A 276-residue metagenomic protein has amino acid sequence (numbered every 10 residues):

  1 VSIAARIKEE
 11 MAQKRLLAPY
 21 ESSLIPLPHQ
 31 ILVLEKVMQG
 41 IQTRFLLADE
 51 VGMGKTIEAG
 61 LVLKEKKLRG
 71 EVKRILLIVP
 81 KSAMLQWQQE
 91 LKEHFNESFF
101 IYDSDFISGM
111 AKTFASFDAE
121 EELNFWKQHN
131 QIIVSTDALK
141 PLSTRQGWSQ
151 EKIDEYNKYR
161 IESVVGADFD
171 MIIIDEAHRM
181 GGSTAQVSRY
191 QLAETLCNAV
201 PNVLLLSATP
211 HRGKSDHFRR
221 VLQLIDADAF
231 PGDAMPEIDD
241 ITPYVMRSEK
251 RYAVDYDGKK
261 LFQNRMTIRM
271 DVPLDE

Functional and structural regions predicted by a protein language model:
V1-F45, W126-L139, A167-D170: Charged, low-complexity
M38, T43, T56-E71, L196: Walker A/P-loop NTP-binding motif
D49-E50, D175-E176: Walker B catalytic acidic pair
K55-T56, K214: Conserved lysine of the Walker
E71-F95, F99, D103, R212-S215: Conserved Walker A/P-loop ATP-binding site and its immediately adjacent core in helicase/helicase-like ATPase domains
E97-G109, A229-D233: Conserved RecA-like helicase motor-core motifs
Y102-F114, T136-K140, T184-Q186: Conserved helicase motor
E120-E121, W126-Q146, I153-F169, R179-P201 (+3 more regions): Inter-lobe coupling linker of SF2 helicases/translocases
